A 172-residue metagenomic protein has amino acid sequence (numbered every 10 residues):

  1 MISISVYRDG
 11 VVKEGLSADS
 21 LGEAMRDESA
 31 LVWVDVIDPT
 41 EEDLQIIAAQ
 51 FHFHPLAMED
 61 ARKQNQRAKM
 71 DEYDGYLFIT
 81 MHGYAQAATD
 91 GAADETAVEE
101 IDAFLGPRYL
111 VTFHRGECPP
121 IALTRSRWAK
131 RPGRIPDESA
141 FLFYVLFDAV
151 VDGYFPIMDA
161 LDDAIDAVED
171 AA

Functional and structural regions predicted by a protein language model:
M1-A172: Peripheral, non-transmembrane regulatory/ligand-interaction domains of membrane transport proteins
